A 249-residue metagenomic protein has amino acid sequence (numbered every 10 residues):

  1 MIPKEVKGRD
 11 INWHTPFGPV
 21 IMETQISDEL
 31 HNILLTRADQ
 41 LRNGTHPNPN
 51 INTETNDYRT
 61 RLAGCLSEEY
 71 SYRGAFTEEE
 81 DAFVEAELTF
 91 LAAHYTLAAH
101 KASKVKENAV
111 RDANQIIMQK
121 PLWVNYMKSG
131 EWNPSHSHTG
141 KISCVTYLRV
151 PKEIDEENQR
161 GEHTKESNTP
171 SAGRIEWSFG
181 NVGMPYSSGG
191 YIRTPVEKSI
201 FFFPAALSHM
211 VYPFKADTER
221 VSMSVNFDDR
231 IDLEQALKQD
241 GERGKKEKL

Functional and structural regions predicted by a protein language model:
M1-D112, W123, S129-N133, S171: Non-heme Fe(II)/2-oxoglutarate
E23, S143-V145, S222-S224: Beta-strand secondary-structure signal
D112-I116, K215-D217: A short beta-turn/loop motif at secondary-structure boundaries
I117-I200, E219, D229, A236: Catalytic core of non-heme Fe(II) oxygenases with the double-stranded beta-helix
E131-W132, A206-M210: Histidine-centered metal-chelating micro-motifs
S178, N226-L249: Double-stranded beta-helix
Y212-S222: Ligand-binding loop in jelly-roll beta-barrel domains
